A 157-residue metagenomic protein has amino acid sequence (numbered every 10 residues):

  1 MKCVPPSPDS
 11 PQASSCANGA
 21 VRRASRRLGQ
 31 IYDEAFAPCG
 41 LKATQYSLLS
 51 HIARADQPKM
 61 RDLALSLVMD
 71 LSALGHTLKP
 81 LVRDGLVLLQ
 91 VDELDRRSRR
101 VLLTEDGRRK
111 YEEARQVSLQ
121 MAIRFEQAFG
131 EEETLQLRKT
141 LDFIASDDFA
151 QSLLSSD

Functional and structural regions predicted by a protein language model:
M1-C39: N-terminal leader segment of winged-helix/HTH proteins
M1-S10, E131-D157: C-terminal regulatory/oligomerization modules of transcriptional regulators
R22-S25, S50-R54, R115, D142: Short, locally clustered residues in the helix-turn-helix/winged-helix DNA-binding domain
G29, Q57, K79-D142: Charged, amphipathic alpha-helical coiled-coil/dimerization segments
A43, A55-P58, M69: The short coil/loop that forms the "turn" connecting the two helices of the helix-turn-helix
Q45-L49: Short alpha-helical "packing" element that flanks the helix-turn-helix/winged-helix DNA-binding module
A64: The alpha-helix within a helix-turn-helix
